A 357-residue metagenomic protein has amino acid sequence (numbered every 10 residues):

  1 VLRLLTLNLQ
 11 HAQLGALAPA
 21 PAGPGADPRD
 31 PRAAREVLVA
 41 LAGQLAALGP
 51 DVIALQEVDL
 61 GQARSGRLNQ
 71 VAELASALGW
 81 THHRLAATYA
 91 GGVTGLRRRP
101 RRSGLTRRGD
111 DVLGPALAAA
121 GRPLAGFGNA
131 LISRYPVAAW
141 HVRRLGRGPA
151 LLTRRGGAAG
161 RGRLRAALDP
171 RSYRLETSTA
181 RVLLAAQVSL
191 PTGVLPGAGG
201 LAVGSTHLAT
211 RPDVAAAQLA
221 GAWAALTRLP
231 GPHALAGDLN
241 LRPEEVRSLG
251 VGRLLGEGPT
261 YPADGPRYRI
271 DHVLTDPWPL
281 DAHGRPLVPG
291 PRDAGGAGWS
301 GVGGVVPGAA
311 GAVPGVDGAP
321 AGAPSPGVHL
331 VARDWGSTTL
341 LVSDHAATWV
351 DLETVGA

Functional and structural regions predicted by a protein language model:
V1-G126, A159, P170, L201 (+4 more regions): N-terminal, active-site-proximal structural segment of metallo-dependent hydrolase catalytic domains
Q10, D59, Y89-A90, P136 (+3 more regions): Catalytic metal-binding/acid-base residues of hydrolase active sites
A12-A16, G61-R64, G91-G95, G128 (+4 more regions): Short catalytic/ligand-binding loop motif for oxyanion handling, primarily in non-cytosolic enzymes, centered on
A47-G49, L190, V194-A198, T227-G231: Glycine-rich phosphate-binding loop signature in dinucleotide/nucleotide-binding domains
G49, G79, R134-P136, P230: Residue-level detector of structured alpha->beta connecting loops
A54, G204-S205, A234-L235: Structural recognition of the beta-strand scaffold that forms the well-ordered cores of secreted hydrolase catalytic
D111-F127, L131-V194: Active-site catalytic loop in hydrolytic enzyme cores
V137-R144, Q187-V188, P212-A220, A224-A234 (+1 more regions): Metal-dependent phosphoester-hydrolase catalytic domains
